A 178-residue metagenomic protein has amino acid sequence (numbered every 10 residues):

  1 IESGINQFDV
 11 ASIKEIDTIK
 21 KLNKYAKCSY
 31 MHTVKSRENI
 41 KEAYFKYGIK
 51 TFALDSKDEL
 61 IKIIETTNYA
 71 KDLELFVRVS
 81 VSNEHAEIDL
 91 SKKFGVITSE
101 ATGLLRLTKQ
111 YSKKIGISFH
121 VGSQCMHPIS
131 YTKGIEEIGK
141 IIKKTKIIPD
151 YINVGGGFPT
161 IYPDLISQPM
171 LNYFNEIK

Functional and structural regions predicted by a protein language model:
I1-Y151: Active-site-proximal beta-alpha core segment in soluble small-molecule metabolic enzymes
K133-K178: Acidic, glycine-rich loop-and-beta core segments that form the ion-binding/anion-interacting portion of active sites
